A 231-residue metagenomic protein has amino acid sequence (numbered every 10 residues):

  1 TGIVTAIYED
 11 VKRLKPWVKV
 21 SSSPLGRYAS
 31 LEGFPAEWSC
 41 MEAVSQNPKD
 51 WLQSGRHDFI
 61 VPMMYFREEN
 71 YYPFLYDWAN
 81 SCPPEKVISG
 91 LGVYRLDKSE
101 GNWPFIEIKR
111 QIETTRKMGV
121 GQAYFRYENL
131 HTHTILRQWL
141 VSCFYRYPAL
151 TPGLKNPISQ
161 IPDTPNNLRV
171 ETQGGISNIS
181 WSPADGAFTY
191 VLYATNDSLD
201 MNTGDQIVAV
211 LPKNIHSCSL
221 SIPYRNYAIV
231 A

Functional and structural regions predicted by a protein language model:
T1-F34, W38-S99: Glycoside hydrolase catalytic-domain groove-lining segments
S22-P24, V61-M64, L91-V93, R126-Y127 (+3 more regions): Active-site proximal loops enriched in glycine and acidic residues that flank catalytic Cys/His/Asp and coordinate
P48-Y71, P83-P157: Substrate-binding cleft of secreted/luminal carbohydrate-active enzymes
L136-G186: Pro/Thr/Ser/Gly-rich low-complexity, intrinsically disordered linker/stalk tracts
G186-Q206: Extracellular low-complexity, O-glycosylation-prone stalks/linkers
N196, C218-A231: Beta-strand-rich modules
V208-I215: Short beta-strand segments within Ig-like beta-sandwich modules, predominantly Fibronectin type-III
